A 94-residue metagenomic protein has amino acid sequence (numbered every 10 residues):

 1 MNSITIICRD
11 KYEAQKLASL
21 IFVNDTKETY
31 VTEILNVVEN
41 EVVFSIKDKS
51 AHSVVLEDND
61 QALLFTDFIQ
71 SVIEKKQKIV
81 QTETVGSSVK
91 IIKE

Functional and structural regions predicted by a protein language model:
M1-I4, I92-E94: Short, Lys/Arg-enriched, disordered terminal segments
N2-I4, N40, S50, S87: Short structural boundary motif marking the start of a folded domain
N2-K27: N-terminal acidic leader/helix
I6, L20, S45, K78 (+1 more regions): Generic short N-terminal amphipathic or hydrophobic helices
A14, K78-Q81, K93: Sequence-pattern detector for short linear motifs and compositional/periodic biases rather than a specific fold
V23-T82: Acidic, low-complexity, intrinsically disordered interaction modules
T84-E94: Short acidic DE-rich linear segments
